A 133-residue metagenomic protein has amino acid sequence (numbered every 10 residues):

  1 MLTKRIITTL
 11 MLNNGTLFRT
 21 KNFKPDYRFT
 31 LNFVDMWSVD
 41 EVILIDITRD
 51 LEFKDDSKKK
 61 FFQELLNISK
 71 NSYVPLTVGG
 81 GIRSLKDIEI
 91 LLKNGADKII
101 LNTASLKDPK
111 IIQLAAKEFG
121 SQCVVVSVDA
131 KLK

Functional and structural regions predicted by a protein language model:
M1-V74, L85-K86, I90-K93, K107 (+3 more regions): Conserved N-terminal beta1-alpha1 strand-loop-helix module at the mouth
V74-L76, G80: A short, small-residue-rich loop immediately preceding and capping a beta-strand
G80, L101-A104: Short beta->alpha connector loops at strand-helix junctions that form conserved, small/polar/Pro-enriched
D97-N102, C123-V125: Short hydrophobic/aromatic-enriched beta-strand-loop microsegments
